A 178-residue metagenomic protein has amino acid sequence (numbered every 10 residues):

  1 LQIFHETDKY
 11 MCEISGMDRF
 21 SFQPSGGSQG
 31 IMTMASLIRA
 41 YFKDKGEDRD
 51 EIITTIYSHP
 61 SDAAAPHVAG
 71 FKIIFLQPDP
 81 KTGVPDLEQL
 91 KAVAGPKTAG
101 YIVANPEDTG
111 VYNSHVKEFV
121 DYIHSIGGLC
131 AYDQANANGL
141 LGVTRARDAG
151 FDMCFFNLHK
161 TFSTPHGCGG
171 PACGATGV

Functional and structural regions predicted by a protein language model:
L1-S25: Conserved N-terminal alpha-helix of the aminotransferase class I/II PLP-enzyme fold
Q29-V178: Conserved PLP-enzyme active-site core in the AAT-like
